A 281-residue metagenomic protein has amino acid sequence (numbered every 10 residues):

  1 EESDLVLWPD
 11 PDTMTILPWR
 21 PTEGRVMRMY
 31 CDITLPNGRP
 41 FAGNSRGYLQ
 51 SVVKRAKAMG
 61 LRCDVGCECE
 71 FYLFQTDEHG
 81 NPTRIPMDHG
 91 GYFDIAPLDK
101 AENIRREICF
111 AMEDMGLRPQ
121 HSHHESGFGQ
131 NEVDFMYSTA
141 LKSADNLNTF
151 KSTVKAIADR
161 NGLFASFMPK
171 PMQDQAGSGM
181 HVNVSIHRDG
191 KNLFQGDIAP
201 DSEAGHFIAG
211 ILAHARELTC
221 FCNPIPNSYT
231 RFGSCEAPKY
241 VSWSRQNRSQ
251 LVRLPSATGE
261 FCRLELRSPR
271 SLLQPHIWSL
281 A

Functional and structural regions predicted by a protein language model:
E1-A281: Glycine-rich, acidic/polar active-site loops that bind/position phosphate-bearing ligands
